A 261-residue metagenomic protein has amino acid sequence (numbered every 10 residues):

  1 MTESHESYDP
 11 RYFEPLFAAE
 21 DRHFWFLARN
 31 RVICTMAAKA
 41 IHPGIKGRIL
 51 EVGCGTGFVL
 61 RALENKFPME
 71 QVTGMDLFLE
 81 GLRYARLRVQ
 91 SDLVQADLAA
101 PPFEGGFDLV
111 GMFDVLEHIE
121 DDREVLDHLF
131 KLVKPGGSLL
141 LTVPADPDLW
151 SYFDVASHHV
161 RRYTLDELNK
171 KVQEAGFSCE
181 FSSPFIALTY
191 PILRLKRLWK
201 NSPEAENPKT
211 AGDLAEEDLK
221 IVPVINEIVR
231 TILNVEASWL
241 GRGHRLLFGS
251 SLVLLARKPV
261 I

Functional and structural regions predicted by a protein language model:
M1-F113, R123-L126, P223, E227 (+4 more regions): Conserved N-terminal segment of class I S-adenosyl-L-methionine
E14-A19, L139-R161, L165-Q173: Short, glycine-/aromatic-enriched active-site segment of Class I SAM-dependent methyltransferases
G81, P147-L149, L188-T189: Feature marks short, surface-exposed loop/turn motifs that line or immediately flank catalytic pockets and channel
F113-L116, T142: Residues lining the SAM
I119-R123, V143: A structural helix-start
R123-S138: A short glycine-rich, Lys/Arg-flanked "PGG" loop and its adjoining helix->strand segment in the class I
F177-A187: Conserved S-adenosyl-L-methionine
I192-R230: C-terminal helical/coil "lid" or tail adjacent to the Rossmann-like core of SAM-dependent
